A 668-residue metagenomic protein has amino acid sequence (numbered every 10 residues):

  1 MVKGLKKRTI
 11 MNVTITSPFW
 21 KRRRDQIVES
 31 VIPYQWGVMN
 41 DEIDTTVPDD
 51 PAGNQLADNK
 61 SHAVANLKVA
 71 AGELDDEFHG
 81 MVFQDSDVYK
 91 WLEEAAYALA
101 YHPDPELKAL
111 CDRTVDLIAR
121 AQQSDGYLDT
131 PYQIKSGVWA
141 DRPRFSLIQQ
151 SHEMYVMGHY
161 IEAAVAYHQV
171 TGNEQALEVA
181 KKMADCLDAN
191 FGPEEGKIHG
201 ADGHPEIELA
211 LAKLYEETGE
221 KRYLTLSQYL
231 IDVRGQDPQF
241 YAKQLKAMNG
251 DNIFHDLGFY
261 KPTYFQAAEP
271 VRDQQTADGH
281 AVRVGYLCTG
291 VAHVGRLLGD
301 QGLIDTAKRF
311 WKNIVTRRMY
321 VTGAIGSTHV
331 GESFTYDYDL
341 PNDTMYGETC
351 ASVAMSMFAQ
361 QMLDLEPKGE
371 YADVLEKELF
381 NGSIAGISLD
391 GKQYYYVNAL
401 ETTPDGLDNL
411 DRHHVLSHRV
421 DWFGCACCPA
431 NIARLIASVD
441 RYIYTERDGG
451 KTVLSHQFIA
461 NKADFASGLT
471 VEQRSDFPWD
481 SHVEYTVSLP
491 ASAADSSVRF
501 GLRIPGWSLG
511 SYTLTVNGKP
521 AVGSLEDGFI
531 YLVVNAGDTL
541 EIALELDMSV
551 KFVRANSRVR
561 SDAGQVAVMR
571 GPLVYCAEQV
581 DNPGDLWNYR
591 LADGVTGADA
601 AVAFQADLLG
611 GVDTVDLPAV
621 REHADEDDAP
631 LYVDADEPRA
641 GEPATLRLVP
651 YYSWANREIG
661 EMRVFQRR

Functional and structural regions predicted by a protein language model:
M1-D87, D112-S136: Low-complexity, Ser/Thr/Pro/Gly-enriched N-terminal "stalk/linker" regions
K3, K7-I10, T14, L99-D112 (+7 more regions): Structural helix-adjacent loops and short alpha-helical linkers that scaffold large soluble proteins
K3-L5, A52, A71-V88, A140-V156 (+6 more regions): Solvent-exposed loop and edge beta-strand segments that line ligand/cofactor-binding and catalytic clefts
N12, P18, R24, S227 (+6 more regions): C-terminal beta-rich recognition modules with glycine/proline-rich loops and embedded aromatic residues
W20, L92-P105, G158-N173, I207-E220 (+5 more regions): Well-ordered alpha-helical scaffold segments within catalytic/enzyme domains
G137-E217: A conserved hydrophobic secondary-structure block that centers on an alpha-helix together with its immediately flanking
G290-R317, L340-K392, T403: Catalytic-core region of carbohydrate-active enzymes that cleave or remodel glycosidic bonds
L509-V533, F552-R558: Solvent-exposed beta-strand/loop surfaces of large extracellular or lumenal domains
